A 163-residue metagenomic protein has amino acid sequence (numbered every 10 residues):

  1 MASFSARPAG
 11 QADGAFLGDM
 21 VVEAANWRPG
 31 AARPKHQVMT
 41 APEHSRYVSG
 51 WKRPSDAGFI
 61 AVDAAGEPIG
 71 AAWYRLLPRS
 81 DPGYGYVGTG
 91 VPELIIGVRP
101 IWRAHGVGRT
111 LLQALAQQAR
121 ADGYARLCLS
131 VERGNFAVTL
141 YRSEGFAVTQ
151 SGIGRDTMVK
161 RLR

Functional and structural regions predicted by a protein language model:
M1-A15, D19, R163: Conserved N-terminal entry element of GNAT/NAT acetyltransferase domains
A25-V48: Conserved GNAT-fold acetyl-CoA-binding loop/helix
R46-I60: A short helix-loop-beta-strand connector motif used in the catalytic cores of GNAT acetyltransferases and, in some
V62-I96: Conserved acyl-donor/pantetheine-binding loop and adjacent beta-alpha core of acyl/acetyltransferases and related
I96-I101, H105, R133: Active-site acidic-Proline motif in GNAT/NAT acetyltransferases
A104-Q117, A121, R142-S143: Conserved acetyl-CoA-binding loop-helix of GNAT-fold acetyltransferases
A119-E132: Conserved GNAT acetyl-CoA-binding A-motif
R142-G152: Conserved acetyl-CoA-binding loop of GNAT-fold acetyltransferases
